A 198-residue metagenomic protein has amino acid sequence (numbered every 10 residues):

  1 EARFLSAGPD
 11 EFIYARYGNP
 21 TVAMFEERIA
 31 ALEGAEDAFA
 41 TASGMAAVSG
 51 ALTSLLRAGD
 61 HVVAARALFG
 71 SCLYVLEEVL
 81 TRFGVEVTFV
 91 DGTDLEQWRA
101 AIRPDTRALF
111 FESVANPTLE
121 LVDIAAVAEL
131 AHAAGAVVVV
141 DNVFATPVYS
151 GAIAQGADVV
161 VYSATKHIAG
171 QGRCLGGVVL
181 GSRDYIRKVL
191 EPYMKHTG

Functional and structural regions predicted by a protein language model:
A2-S49, S71-E78: Conserved N-terminal alpha-helix of the aminotransferase class I/II PLP-enzyme fold
D37-G198: Conserved PLP-enzyme active-site core in the AAT-like
